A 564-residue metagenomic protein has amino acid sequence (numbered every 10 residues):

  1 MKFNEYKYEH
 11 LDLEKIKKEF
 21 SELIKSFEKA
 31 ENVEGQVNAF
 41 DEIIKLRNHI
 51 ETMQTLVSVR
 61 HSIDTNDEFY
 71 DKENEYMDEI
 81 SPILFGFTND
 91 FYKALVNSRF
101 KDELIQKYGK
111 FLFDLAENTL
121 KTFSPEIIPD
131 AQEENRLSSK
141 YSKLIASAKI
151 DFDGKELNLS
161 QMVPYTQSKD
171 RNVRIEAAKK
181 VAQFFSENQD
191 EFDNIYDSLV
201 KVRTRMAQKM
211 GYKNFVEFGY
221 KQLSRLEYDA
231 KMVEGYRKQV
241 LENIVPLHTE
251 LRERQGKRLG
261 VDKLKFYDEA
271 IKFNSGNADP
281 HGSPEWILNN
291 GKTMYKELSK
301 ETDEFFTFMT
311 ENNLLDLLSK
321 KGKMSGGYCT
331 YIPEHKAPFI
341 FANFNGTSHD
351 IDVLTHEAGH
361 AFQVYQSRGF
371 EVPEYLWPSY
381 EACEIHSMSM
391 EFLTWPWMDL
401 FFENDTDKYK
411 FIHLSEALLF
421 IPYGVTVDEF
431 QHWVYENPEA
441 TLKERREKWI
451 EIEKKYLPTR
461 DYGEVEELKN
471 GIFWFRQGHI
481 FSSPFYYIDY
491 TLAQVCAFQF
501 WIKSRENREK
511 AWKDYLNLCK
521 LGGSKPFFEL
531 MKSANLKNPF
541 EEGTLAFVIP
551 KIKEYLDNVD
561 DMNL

Functional and structural regions predicted by a protein language model:
M1-N277, L564: A well-structured
T122-F123, V181-N188, Y228-E234, E269-P280 (+5 more regions): Glycine- and acidic
Y196-A207, Y212-K213, L251-Q255, G359-G369 (+1 more regions): Long, well-ordered alpha-helical segments
E227, L354, F362, S389 (+5 more regions): C-terminal, non-catalytic "cap/extension" segments appended to globular domains
K231, R254, R258, L298-E301 (+4 more regions): Inter-helical turn/loop segments and adjacent helix faces that build the functional surface of alpha-helical bundle
E242, S367, P378-T406, H413-S415 (+2 more regions): Post-HExxH zinc-binding segment in Zn-dependent metallohydrolases
S275-H335, T347-S348: Auxiliary, metal-adjacent structural segments of Zn-dependent hydrolase domains
A342-S367, E384-S387, F392, F430 (+1 more regions): Active-site recognition of the HExxH zinc-binding catalytic motif
